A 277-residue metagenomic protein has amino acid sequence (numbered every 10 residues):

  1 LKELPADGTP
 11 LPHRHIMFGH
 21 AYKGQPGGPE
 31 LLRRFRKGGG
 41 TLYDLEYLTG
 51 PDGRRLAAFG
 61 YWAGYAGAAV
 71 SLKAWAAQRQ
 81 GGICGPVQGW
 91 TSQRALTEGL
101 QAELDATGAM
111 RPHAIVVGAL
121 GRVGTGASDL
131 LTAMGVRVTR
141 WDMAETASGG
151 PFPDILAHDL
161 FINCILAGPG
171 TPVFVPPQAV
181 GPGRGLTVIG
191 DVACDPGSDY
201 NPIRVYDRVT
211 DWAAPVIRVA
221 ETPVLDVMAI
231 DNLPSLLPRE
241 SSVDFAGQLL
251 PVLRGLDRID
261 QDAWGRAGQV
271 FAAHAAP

Functional and structural regions predicted by a protein language model:
L1-R34: An N-terminal-biased, well-structured beta-alpha scaffold segment characteristic of Rossmann-like dinucleotide-binding
E3-A6, A21, L166-P169, C194-G197 (+1 more regions): Short glycine-rich anion-binding loops that position phosphate/pyrophosphate groups of nucleotides and phosphorylated
P12, M110-H113, L186: Phosphate-coordination loops involved in phosphoryl transfer and adenosine-cofactor binding
I16-Y22, D52-W62, H113-G118: Flexible, glycine/proline-enriched loop segments at strand-loop-helix junctions that form or flank small-ligand binding
T41-Q101, C194-P277: Adenosine-phosphate binding glycine-rich loop
G82-I165: Glycine-rich phosphate/diphosphate-binding loop of Rossmann-like nucleotide-binding domains
M143-E221: Rossmann-like adenosine-cofactor binding region
